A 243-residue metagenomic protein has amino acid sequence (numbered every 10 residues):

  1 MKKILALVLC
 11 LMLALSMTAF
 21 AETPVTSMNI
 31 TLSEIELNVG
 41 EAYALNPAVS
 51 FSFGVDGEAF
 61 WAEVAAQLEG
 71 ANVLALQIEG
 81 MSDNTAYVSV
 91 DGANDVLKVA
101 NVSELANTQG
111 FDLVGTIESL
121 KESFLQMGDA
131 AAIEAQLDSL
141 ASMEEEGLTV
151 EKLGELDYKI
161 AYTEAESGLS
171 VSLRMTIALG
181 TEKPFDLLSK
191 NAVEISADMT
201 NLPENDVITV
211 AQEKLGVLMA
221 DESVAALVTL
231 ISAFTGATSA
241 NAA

Functional and structural regions predicted by a protein language model:
M1-V8: Positively charged n-region of N-terminal signal peptides that target proteins for export
V8-S16: Bacterial N-terminal signal peptides
E22-A243: Subset-of-secretome marker
